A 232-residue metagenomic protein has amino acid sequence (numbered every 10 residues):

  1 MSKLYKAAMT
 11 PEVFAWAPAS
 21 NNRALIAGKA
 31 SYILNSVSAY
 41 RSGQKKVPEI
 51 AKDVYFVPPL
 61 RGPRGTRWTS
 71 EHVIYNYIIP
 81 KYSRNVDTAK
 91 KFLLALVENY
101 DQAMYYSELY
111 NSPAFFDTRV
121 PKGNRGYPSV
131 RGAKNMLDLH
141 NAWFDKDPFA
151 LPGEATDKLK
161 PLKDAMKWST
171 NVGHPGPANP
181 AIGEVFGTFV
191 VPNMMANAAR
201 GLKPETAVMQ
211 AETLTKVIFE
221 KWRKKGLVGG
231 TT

Functional and structural regions predicted by a protein language model:
M1-K46, V57-P59, D87, A207: Extracytoplasmic ligand-binding clamshell segments of periplasmic binding protein
M1-K6, N22, I26-A27, L34 (+6 more regions): Non-transmembrane alpha-helical segments in soluble domains of secreted/periplasmic/extracellular proteins
Y5-A8, Y100, A198, L202 (+1 more regions): A general structural signal marking secondary-structure boundaries and capping sites
F14, N179, V190-N193, G201-T232: Conserved N-terminal structural module of periplasmic/extracytoplasmic solute-binding proteins
A27-A30, D53, I74-N76: Extracellular structured ligand-interaction cores
S38-I50, P63-H72, I78-G187, L227-T232: C-terminal lobe and pocket-closing loops of periplasmic/extracytoplasmic Venus-flytrap solute-binding proteins
D53-P63: Flexible, solvent-exposed loop/hinge segments that line or gate ligand/substrate-binding clefts
E184, T188, A196-A199: A short, solvent-exposed beta-edge/loop patch
